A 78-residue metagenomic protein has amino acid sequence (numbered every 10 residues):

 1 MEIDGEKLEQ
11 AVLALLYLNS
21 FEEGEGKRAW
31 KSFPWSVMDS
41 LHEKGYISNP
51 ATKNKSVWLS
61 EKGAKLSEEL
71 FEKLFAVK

Functional and structural regions predicted by a protein language model:
M1-S32, K73-V77: Short amphipathic alpha-helical interface segments
L8-A11, S60, A64: Hydrophobic alpha-helical segments
K27-K44: Short amphipathic alpha-helical interaction segments
E43-T52: A short, conserved structural fragment
N54-L59: Minor-groove-contacting beta-hairpin "wing" of winged helix-turn-helix DNA-binding domains
E61-K78: Short, amphipathic alpha-helical interaction segments positioned at domain boundaries
